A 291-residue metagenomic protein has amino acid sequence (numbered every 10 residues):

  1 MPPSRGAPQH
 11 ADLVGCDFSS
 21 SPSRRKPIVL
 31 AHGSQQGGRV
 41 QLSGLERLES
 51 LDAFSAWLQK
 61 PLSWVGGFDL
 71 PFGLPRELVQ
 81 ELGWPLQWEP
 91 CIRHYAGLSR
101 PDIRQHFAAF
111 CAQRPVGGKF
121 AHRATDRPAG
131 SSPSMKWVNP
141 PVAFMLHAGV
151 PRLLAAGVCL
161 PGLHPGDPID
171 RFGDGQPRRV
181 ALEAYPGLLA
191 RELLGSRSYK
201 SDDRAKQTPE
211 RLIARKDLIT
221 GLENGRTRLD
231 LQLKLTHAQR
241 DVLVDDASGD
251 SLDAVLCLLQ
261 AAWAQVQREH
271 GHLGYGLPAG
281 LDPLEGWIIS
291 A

Functional and structural regions predicted by a protein language model:
P2-V14, F18-A291: RNase H-like (RuvC/DEDD) metal-dependent nuclease/polynucleotide-processing core
